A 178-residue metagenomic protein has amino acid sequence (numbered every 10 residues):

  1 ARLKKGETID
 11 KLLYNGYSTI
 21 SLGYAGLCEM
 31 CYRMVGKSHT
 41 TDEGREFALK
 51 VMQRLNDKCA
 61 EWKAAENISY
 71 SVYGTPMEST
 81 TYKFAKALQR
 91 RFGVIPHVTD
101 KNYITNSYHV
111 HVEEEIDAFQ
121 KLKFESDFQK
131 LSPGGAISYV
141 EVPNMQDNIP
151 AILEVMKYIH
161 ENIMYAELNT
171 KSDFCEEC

Functional and structural regions predicted by a protein language model:
A1-C178: Long, C-terminal-biased catalytic regions of enzyme "large/alpha" subunits
